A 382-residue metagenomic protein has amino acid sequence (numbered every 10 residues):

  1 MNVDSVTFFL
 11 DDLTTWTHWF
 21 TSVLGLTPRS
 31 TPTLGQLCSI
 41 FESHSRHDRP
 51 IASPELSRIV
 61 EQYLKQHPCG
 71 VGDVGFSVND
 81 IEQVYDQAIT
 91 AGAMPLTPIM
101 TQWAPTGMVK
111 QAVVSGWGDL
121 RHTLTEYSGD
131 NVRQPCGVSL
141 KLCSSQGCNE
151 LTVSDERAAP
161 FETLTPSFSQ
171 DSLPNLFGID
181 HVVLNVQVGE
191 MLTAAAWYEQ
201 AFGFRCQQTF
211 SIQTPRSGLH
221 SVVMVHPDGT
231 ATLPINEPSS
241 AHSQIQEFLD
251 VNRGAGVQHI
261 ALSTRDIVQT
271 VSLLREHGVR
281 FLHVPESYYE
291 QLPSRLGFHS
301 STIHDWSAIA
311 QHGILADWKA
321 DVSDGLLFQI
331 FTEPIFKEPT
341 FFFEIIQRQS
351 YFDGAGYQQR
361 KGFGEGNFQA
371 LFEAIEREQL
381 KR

Functional and structural regions predicted by a protein language model:
M1-H18, S22-V23, T27-S39, S43-R49 (+4 more regions): Hydrophobic, small-residue-rich alpha-helical packing segments that form membrane-like cores
M1-T15, V71-V74, Q134-A195, A255-I260 (+3 more regions): N-terminal beta-strand motif that seeds the catalytic metal site of vicinal oxygen chelate
N2-L10, L26, F41, D48-P50 (+10 more regions): Short, structured motif recognition centered on aromatic/hydrophobic residues
T7-R46, T90, I99-P105, V113-G116 (+4 more regions): Core segments of cupin and vicinal oxygen chelate
P32-L37, S53-D73, V78, E82 (+12 more regions): A cross-kingdom feature marking solvent-exposed beta-strand/loop segments within repeated, beta-rich binding/scaffold
G116, V322, F336-K337: Short, acidic, Ser/Thr-enriched surface-loop or helix-capping motifs
L124-D130, E237-S239, I346-S350: Short beta->alpha transition motifs characteristic of CBS
Q329-E365: A contiguous, mid-protein "functional segment" used to position or interact with cofactors/ions or partner subunits
